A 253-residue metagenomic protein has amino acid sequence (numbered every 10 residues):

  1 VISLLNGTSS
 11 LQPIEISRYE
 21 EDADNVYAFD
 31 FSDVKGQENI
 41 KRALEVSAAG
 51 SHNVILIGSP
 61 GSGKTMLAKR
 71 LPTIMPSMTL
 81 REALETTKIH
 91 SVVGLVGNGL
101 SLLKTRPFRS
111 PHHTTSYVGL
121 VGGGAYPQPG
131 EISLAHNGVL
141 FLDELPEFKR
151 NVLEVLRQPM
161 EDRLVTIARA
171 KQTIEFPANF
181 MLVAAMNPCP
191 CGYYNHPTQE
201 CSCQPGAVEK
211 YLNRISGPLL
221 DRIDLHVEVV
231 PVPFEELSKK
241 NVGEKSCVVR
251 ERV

Functional and structural regions predicted by a protein language model:
V1-I55, S62, A168: Peripheral, non-AAA+ core regions of ATP-driven protein-machinery
L44, A83, L120, A135 (+4 more regions): Conserved RecA-like P-loop NTPase ATPase core
I55-G97, D162: Walker A/P-loop
L100-G122, Y126: Inter-Walker segment of RecA-like/P-loop motor cores
F108-P111, P127-N137, I167-N187, T198-Q199 (+1 more regions): AAA+/SF3 P-loop NTPase mechanochemical coupling elements
H112, Q128-E161, Y193-H196, S216-R222 (+1 more regions): Conserved AAA+/SF3 P-loop NTPase catalytic/coupling segment centered on the Walker-B
V121-Y126, R163-A168, G206-K210: Short gly/ser/thr-rich secondary-structure transition/capping motifs
E175-N179, C189-V253: Phosphate-sensing "switch" segment of ASCE/P-loop ATPases
